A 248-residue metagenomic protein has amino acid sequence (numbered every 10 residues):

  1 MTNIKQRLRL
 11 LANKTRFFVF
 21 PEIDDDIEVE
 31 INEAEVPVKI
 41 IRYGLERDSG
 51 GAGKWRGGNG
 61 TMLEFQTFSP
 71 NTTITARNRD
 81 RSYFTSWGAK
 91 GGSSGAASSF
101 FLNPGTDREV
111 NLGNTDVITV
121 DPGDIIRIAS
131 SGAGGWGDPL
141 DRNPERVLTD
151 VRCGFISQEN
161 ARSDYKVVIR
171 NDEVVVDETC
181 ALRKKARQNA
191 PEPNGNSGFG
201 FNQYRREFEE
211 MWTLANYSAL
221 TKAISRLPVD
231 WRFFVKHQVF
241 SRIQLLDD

Functional and structural regions predicted by a protein language model:
M1-D248: Glycine/proline-enriched, intrinsically flexible loops and inter-domain linkers
